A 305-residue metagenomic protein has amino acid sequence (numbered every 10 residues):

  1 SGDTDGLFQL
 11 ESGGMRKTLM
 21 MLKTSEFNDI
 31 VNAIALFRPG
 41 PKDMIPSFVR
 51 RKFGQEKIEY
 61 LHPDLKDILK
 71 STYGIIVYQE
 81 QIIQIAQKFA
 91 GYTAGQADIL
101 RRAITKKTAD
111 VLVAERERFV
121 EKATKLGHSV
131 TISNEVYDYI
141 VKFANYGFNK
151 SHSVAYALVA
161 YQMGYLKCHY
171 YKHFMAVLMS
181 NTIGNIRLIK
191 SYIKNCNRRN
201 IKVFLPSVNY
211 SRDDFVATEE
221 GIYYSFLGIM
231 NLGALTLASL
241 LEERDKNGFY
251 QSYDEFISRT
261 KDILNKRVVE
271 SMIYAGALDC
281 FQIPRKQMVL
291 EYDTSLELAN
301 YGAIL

Functional and structural regions predicted by a protein language model:
S1-L305: Noncatalytic, beta-rich nucleic-acid-contacting surfaces in large DNA/RNA-processing enzymes
